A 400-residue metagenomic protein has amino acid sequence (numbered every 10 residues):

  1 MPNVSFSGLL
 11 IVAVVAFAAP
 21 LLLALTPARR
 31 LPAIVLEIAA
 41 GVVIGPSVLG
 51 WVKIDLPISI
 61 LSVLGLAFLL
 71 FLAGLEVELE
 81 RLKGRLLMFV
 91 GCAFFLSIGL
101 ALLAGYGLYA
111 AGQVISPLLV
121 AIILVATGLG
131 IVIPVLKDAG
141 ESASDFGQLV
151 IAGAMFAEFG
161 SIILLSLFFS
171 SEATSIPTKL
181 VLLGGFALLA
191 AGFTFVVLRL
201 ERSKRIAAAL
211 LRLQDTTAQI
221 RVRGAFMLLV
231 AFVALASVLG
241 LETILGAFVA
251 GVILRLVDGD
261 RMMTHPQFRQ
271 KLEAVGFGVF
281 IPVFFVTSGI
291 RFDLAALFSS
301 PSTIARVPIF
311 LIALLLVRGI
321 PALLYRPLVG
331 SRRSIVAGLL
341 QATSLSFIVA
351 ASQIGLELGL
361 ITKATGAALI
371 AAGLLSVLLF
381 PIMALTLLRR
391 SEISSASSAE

Functional and structural regions predicted by a protein language model:
M1-N3, V12, F193-G224, G259-K271 (+1 more regions): Intrinsically disordered, low-complexity non-transmembrane regions of multi-pass membrane transporters
M1-V14, V35, I54-F71, Q113-L129 (+4 more regions): Structural signature of hydrophobic alpha-helical transmembrane segments
F6, L49, A101-G107, G160-E172 (+3 more regions): Hydrophobic alpha-helical transmembrane segments in multi-pass integral membrane proteins
S7-L23, E78-A110, I115-P117, A121 (+4 more regions): Entry/N-cap segments of selected transmembrane alpha helices and their immediately preceding amphipathic helices
L22-L31, V43-M88, A208-I220, G224-V307: Membrane-interface junctions of multi-pass transporters
V52, L56, K83-A93, A111-L124 (+6 more regions): The feature identifies polytopic integral membrane transport proteins across all domains of life
I98-A104, L124-L149, M155-L164, V317-L324 (+2 more regions): Short helical (or helix-break) motifs at transmembrane helix termini and adjacent helical loops in multi-pass membrane
F310-I312, L316-S394: C-terminal transmembrane helix pair
